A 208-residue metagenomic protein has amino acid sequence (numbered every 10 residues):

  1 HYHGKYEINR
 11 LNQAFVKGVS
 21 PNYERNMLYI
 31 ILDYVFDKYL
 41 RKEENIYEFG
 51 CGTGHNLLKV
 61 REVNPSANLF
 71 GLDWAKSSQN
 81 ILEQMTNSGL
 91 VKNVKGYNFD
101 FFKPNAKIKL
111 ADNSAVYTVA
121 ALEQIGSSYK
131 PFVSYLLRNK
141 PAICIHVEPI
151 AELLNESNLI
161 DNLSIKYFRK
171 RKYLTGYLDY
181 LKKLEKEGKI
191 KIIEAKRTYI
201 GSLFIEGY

Functional and structural regions predicted by a protein language model:
H3-Y29: Class I SAM-dependent methyltransferase Rossmann-like catalytic core, especially the SAM/SAH-binding loop
N22-K42: Conserved alpha-helix/loop element of class I SAM-dependent methyltransferases that forms part of the SAM/SAH-binding
G52: Conserved glycine-rich SAM-binding loop
H55-K103: Class I SAM-dependent methyltransferase SAM/SAH-binding core
V116-Y117: A conserved beta-strand element that flanks and buttresses the S-adenosyl-L-methionine
Q124-L136: A short, conserved alpha-helix within the catalytic core of class I
P141-E152: Conserved beta-strand signature within the Rossmann-like core of class I S-adenosyl-L-methionine
L159-E185: Conserved Class I S-adenosyl-L-methionine
